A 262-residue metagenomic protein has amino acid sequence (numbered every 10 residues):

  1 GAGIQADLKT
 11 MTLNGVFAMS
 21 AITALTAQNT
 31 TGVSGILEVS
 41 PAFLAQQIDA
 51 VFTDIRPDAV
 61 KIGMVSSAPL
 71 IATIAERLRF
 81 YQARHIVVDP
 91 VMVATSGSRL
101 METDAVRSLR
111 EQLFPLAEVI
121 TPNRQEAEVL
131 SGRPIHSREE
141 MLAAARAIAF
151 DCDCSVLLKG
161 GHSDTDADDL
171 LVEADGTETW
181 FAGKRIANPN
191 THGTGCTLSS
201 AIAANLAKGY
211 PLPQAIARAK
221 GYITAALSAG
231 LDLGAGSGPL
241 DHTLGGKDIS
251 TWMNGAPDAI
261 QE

Functional and structural regions predicted by a protein language model:
L8-R99: Conserved N-terminal subdomain of the carbohydrate kinase-like
T10, E128-V129, N188-L212: Short, small-residue alpha-helix embedded
T12-M19, T179, N205-A219: Phosphate-handling active-site elements
P69-Q82, C154, D168, G176-T177 (+1 more regions): Nucleotide and nucleotide-moiety/phosphate-recognizing core
T103-E178: Conserved phosphate/ATP/ADP-binding segment of small-molecule kinases
E178-H192: Short pre-catalytic strand/loop immediately N-terminal to key active-site residues, enriched for Gly-Thr
P213-E262: Charged C-terminal helix
